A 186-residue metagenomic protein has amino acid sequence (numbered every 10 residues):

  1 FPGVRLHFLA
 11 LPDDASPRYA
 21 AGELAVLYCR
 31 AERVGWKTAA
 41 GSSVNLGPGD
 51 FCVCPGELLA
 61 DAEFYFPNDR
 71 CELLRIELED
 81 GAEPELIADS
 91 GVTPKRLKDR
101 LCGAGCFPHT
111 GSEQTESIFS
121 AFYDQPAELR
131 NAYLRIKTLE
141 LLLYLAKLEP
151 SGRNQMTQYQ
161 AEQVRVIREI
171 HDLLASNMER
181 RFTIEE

Functional and structural regions predicted by a protein language model:
P2-R96: N-terminal regulatory/effector-sensing and dimerization cores that precede helix-turn-helix DNA-binding domains
K98-G111, Y123-I136, L142-R181, E185: Short, Lys/Arg-enriched, Trp-marked, Pro/Gly-tolerant hinge/linker segments that flank
